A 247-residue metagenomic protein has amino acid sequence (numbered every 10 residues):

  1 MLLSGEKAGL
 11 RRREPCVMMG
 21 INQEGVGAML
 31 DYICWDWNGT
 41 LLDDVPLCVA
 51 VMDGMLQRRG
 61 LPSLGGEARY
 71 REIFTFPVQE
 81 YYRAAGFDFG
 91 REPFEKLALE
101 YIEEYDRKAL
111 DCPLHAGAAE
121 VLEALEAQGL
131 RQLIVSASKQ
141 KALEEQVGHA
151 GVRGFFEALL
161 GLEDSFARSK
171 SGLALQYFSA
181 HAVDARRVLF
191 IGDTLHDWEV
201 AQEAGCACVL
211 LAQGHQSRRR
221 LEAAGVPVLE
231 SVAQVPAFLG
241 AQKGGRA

Functional and structural regions predicted by a protein language model:
E6, R12-W35, R187, A247: Non-catalytic pre-domain segments flanking phosphatase-related domains
L30-E120: N-terminal helical cap/lid subdomain that shapes the substrate entry/recognition surface in HAD-like hydrolases
P62, V152-E157, D184, L229: Conserved H-loop
R69-Y70, R153-R168: A short, structured active-site edge motif that brings together acidic residues
R107-I134, Q140-E144, S171: Short, acidic loop-to-helix structural element flanking the phosphoryl-transfer center in phosphate-processing enzymes
Q128-L130, A180-A185, Q242: Glycine-rich phosphate-binding loop signature in dinucleotide/nucleotide-binding domains
K170-E199: Conserved Lys-Pro-Asp/Glu-containing loop-to-beta segment of HAD-superfamily phosphomonoesterases, centered on
L189-P227: Acidic, Mg2+-coordinating phosphoryl-transfer loop and its flanking beta/alpha structural elements, shared across
